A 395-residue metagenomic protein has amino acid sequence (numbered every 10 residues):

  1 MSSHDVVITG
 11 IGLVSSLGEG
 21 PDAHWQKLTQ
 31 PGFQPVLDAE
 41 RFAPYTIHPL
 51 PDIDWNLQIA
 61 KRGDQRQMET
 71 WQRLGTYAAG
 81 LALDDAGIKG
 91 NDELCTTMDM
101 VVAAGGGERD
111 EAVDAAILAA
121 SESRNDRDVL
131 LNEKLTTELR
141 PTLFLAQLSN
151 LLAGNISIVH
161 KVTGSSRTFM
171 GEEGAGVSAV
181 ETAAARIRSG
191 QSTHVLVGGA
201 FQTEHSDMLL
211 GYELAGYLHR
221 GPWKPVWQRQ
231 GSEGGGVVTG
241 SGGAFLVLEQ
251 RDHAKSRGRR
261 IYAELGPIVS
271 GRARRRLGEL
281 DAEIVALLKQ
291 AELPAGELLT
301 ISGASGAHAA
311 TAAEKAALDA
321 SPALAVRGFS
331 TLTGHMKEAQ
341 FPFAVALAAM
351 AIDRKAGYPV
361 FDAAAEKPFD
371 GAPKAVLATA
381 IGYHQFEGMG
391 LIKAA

Functional and structural regions predicted by a protein language model:
M1-S165, V177, A185-S189, A200 (+4 more regions): Conserved "HGTGT" condensation-loop signature of ketosynthase/thiolase-family condensing enzymes that catalyze
T168-G174: Short beta->alpha junction loops
T182: Internal active-site segments that recognize and position negatively charged phosphoryl groups and nucleotide moieties
Q191-H194: Alpha-to-beta junction loops
